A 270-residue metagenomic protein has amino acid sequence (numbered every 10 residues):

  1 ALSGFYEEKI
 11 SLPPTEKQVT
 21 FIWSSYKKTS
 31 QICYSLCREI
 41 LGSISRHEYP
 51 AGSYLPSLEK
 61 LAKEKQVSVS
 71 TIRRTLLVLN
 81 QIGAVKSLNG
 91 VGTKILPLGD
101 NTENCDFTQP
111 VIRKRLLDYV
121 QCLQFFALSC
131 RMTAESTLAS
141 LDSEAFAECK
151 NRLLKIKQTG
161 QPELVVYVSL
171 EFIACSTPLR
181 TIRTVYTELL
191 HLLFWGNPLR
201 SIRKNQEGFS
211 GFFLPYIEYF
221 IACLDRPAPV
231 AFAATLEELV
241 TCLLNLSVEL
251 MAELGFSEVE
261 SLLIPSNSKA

Functional and structural regions predicted by a protein language model:
A1, H47, G52, L141-E144 (+4 more regions): Short helix-adjacent coil turns
A1-E7, S30, I112-L153, A231-L236 (+1 more regions): Helix-turn-helix/homeodomain-like alpha-helical modules used for DNA recognition and transcription-factor dimerization
A1-S3, L199-A270: C-terminal all-alpha effector/ligand-binding and dimerization domain of prokaryotic HTH-type transcriptional repressors
I10-Q124: Short linear motifs at protein or domain termini
S24-Y26, R113-Y119, K155-Q158, L199-G208: A ubiquitous short alpha-helical element
E39, S43, S129-M132, S136 (+4 more regions): Solvent-exposed, amphipathic alpha-helical segments
D142-L199, A234-L244: Conserved amphipathic alpha-helical segments that form helical-bundle/coiled-coil interaction surfaces
